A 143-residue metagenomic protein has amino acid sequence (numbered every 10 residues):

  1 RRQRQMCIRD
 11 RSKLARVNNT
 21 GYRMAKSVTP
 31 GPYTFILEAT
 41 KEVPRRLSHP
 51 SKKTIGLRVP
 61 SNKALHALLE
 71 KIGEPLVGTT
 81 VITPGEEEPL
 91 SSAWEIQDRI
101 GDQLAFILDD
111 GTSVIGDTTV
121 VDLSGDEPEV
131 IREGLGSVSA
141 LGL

Functional and structural regions predicted by a protein language model:
R1-Q5, R9-L143: Active-site-adjacent structural elements in enzyme catalytic cores
